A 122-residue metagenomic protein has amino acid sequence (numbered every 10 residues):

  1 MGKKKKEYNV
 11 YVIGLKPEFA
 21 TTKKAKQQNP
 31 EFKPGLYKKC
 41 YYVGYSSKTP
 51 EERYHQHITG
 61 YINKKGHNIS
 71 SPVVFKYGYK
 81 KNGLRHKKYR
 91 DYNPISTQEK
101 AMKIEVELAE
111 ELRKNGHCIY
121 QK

Functional and structural regions predicted by a protein language model:
M1-H55, Y89, S96, K100-K103: GIY-YIG nuclease catalytic motif and its immediate N-terminal context
K48-E51, H55, T59-K122: Aromatic/basic micro-patches that form nucleic-acid/chromatin recognition or nuclease catalytic surfaces
